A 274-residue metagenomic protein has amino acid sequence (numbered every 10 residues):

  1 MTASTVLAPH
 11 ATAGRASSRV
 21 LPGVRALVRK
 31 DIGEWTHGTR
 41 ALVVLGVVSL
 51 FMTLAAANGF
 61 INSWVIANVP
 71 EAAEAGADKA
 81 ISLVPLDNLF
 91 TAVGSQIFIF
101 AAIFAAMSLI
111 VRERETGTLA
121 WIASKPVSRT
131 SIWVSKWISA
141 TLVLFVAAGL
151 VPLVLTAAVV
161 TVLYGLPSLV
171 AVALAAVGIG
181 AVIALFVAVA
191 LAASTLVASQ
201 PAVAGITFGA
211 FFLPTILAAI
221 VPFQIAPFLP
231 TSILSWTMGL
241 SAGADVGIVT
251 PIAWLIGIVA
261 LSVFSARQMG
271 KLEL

Functional and structural regions predicted by a protein language model:
T2-L21, N58-N88, V203-L274: Terminal transmembrane helical anchor/hairpin motif
T2-S49, T195, S199: Aromatic- and glycine-rich beta-strand/loop motifs that create alpha-glucan
A3-L7, G46-S108, V134-V203, S241-A253: Secretory targeting signals
D31, L153-A157, A188-A192, F212 (+3 more regions): Alpha-helical transmembrane segments of multipass membrane proteins
E34, R112, K125, T156-V160 (+3 more regions): Transmembrane helix-loop junction
A41-V44, W121, I132, A202-A204: Alpha-helical transmembrane segments and their helix-entry boundary regions
F104, S108, R112, T116-G117 (+4 more regions): Short helix-terminus and kink motifs of transmembrane alpha helices, predominantly at the cytoplasmic interface
L109-T141: Helix-loop-helix units of permease transmembrane domains in multi-pass membrane transporters, especially ABC
